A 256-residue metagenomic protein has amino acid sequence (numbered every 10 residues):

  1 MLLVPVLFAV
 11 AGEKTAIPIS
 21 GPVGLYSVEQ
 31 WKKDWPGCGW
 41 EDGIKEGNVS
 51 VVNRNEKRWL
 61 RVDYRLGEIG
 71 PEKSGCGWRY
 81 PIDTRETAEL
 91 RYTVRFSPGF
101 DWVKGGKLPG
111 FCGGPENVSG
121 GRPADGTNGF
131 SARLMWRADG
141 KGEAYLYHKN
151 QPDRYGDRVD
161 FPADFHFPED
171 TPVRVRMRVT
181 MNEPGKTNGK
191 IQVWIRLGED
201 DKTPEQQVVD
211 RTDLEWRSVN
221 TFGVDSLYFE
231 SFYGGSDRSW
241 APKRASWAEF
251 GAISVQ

Functional and structural regions predicted by a protein language model:
M1-V6: Bacterial N-terminal signal peptides
G12-Q256: Low-complexity, Ser/Thr/Pro/Gly-rich disordered linker/stalk regions
